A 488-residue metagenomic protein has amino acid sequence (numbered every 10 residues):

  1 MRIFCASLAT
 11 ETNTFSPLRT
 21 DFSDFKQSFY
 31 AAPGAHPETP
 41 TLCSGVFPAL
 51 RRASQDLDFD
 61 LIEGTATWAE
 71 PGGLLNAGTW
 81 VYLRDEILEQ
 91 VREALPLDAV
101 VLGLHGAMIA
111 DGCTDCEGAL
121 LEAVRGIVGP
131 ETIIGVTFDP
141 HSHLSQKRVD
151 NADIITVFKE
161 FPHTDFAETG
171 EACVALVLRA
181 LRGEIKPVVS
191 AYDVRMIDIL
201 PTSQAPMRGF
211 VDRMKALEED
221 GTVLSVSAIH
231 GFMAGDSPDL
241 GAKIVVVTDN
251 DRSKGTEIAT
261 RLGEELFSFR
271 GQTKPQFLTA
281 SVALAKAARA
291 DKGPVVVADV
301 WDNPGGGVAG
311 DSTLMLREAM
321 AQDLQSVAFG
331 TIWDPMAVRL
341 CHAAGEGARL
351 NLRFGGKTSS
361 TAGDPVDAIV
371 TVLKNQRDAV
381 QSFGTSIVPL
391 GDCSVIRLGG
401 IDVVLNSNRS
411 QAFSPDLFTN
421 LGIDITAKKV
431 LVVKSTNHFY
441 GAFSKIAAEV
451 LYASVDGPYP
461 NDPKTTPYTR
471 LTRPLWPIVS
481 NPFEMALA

Functional and structural regions predicted by a protein language model:
M1-D56: N-terminal amphipathic/basic leader segments beginning at the initiator methionine
F4, L8-E11, F15, A77-T79 (+6 more regions): Active-site histidine-anchored catalytic micro-motif
F15-R19, G73-L75, G112-T114, S145-D150 (+7 more regions): Short acidic, glycine/serine/threonine-rich loops at helix termini
Q55-F59, R92-P96, G126-G129, V157-E160 (+10 more regions): Generic secondary-structure signature for well-ordered alpha-helical cores
E63, F267, V380-A488: Extended hydrophobic packing segments that form well-structured cores
E63-R84: Charged, often glycine-rich, active-site loop that binds/positions anionic groups
L181-R208: Internal, active-site/partner-interface "lid" segment
L200-G399, V404, N408: Hard-cation-handling environments
